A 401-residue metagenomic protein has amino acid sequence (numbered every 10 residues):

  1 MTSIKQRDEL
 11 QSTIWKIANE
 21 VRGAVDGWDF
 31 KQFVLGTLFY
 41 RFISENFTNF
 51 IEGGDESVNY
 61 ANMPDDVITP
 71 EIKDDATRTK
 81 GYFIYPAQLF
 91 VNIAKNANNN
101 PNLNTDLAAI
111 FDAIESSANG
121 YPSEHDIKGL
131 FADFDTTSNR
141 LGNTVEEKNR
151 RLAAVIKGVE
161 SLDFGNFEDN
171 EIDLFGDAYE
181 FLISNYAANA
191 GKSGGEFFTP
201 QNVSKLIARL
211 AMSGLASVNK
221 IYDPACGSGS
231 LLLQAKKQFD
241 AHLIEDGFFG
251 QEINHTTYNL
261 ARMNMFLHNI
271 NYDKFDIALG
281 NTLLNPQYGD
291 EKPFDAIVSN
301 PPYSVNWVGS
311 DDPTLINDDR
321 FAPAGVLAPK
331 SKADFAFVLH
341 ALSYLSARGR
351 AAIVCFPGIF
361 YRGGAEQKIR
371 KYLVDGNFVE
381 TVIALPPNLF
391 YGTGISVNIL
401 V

Functional and structural regions predicted by a protein language model:
M1-L206, L210-A211, L215, D273-T282 (+1 more regions): Non-catalytic, mostly N-terminal accessory regions of nucleic-acid modification and defense proteins
T13, E20, D29-F42, L327-V401: Conserved Class I SAM-dependent methyltransferase catalytic core
W15, W28, Y258, W307-V308 (+1 more regions): Tryptophan-centered motif/residue detector
V34, F175, V218, E245 (+3 more regions): A structure-centric signal for secondary-structure junctions around beta-strands
N104, G325-L327: Extracellular loop and loop/strand-boundary signature of outer-membrane beta-barrel proteins
N189, E196, P286-G289, L342-Y344 (+1 more regions): Replace "in large, NTP-powered and nucleic-acid-processing enzymes" with "in large, NTP-powered factors and other
S193-S299, S304-N306, D311-L315, R320-A324 (+3 more regions): Conserved S-adenosyl-L-methionine
